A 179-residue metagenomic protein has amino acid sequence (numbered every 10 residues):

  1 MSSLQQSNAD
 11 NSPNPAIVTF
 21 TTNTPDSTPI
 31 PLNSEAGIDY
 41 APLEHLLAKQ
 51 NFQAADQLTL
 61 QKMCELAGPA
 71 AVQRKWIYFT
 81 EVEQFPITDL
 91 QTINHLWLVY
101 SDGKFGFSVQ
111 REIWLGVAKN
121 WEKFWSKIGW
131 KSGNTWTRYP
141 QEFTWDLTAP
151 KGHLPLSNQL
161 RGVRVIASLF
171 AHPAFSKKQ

Functional and structural regions predicted by a protein language model:
M1-T19: N-terminal acidic, proline/glycine-rich, low-complexity intrinsically disordered segments
P13, V18-Q179: Surface-exposed peri-terminal alpha-helical interaction modules
